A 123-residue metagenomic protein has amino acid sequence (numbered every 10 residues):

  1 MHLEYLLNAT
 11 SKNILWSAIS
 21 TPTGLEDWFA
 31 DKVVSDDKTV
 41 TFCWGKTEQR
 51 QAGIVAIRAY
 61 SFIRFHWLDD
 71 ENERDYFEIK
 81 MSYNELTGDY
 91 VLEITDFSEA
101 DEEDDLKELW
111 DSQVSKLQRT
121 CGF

Functional and structural regions predicted by a protein language model:
M1-E4, T39, Q49, F62 (+2 more regions): Intrinsic-disorder/low-complexity, polar/charged segments enriched in Ser/Thr/Lys/Arg/Asp/Glu/Gln
M1-V33: Hydrophobic ligand-binding cavity/cleft-lining segments
N8, C43-G45, V55, S82-N84 (+1 more regions): A structural detector for beta-sheet-dominated domains
T10, E26, V40-T41, Q49 (+2 more regions): Charge-dense, helix-prone N-terminal extensions
I14-W16, L25, I54, F65 (+2 more regions): Hydrophobic pocket/interface hotspot
L15, E48-A56, H66, E73-Y83 (+1 more regions): A structural signal for the main folded, soluble domain(s) of proteins
T23-E71: Glycine-rich portal/gate segments that line the openings of hydrophobic small-molecule binding cavities
R64-R119: Beta-strand/loop substructures that line and gate deep hydrophobic ligand-binding cavities in soluble
